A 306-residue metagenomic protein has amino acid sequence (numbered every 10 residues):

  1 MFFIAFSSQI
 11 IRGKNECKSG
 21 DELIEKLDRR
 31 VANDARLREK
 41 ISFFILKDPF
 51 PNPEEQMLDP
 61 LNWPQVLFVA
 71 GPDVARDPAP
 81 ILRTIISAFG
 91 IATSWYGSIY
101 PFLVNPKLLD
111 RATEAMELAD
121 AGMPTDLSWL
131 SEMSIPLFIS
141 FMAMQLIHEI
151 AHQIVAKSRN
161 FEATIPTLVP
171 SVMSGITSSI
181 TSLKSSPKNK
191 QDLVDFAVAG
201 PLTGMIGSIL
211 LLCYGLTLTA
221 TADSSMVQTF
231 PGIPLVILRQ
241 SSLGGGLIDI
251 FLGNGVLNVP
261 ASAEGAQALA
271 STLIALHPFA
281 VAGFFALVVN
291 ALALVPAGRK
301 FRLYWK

Functional and structural regions predicted by a protein language model:
M1-K306: Hydrophobic transmembrane alpha-helices and their immediate loop junctions in multi-pass integral membrane proteins
